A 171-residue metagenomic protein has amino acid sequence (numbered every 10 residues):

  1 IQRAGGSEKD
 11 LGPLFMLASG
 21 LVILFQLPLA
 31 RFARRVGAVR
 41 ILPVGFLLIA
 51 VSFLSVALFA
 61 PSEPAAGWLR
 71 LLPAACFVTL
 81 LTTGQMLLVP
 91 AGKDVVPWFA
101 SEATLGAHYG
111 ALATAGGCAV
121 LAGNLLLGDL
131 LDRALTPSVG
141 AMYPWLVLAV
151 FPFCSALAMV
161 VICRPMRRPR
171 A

Functional and structural regions predicted by a protein language model:
I1-L11, D132: Short amphipathic helix-loop junctions that connect adjacent transmembrane helices in Major Facilitator Superfamily/SLC
L24-V39, L131-D132: Helix-to-loop junctions at the C-terminal end of transmembrane segments in multipass secondary transporters
L47-G67: C-terminal ends and interior cores of transmembrane alpha-helices in multi-pass membrane transporters/permeases
G67-L87: Hydrophobic core of transmembrane alpha-helices in multi-pass small-molecule transporters, especially MFS/SLC-type
L87-S101: Intracellular juxtamembrane helix-capping segments at the cytosolic ends of symmetry-related transmembrane helices
A103-A134: A late C-terminal transmembrane helix in Major Facilitator Superfamily
D129-F153: A membrane-interface helix-boundary motif in multi-pass transporters
L146-A171: Multi-pass alpha-helical transporter architecture, strongest for 12-TM Major Facilitator/SLC carriers used
